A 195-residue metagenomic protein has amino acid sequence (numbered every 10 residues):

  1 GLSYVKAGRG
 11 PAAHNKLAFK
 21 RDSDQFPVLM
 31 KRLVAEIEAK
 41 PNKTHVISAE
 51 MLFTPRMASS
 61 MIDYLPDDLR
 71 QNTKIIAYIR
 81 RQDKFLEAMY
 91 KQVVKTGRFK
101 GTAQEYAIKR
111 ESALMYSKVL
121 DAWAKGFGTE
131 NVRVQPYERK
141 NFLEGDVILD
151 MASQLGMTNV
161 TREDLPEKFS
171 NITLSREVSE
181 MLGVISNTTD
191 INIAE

Functional and structural regions predicted by a protein language model:
G1-E195: Anion-recognition interface
